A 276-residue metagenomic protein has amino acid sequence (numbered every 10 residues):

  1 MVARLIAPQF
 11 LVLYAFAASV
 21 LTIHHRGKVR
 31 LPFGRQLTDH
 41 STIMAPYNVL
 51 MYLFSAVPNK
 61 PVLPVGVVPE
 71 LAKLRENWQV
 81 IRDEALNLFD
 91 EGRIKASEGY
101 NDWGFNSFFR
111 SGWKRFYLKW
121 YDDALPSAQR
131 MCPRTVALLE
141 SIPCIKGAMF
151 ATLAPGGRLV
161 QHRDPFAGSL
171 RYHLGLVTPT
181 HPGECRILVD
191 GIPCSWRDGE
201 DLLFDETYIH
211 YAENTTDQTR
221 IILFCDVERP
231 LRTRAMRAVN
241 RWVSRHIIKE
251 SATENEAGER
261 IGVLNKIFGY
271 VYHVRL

Functional and structural regions predicted by a protein language model:
V2-R163, R220, R234-L276: Fe(II)/2-oxoglutarate oxygenase catalytic core
T152-A154, P165-P182: Short, conserved beta-strand element in jelly-roll/cupin
P155, I192, Y208: A generic "binding-loop/recognition-motif" signal
L159-H162, F204, H210-T216: Short beta-strand His + acidic residue motifs that chelate non-heme Fe in jelly-roll/DSBH and cupin folds
R171-L176, L203, Q218-R234: A short hydrophobic beta-strand segment most commonly corresponding to one strand of the jelly-roll/cupin
H181, D217-Q218: Short strand-connecting beta-turns/loops that link adjacent beta-strands
I187: Aromatic-lined ligand-binding clefts that engage carbohydrates, nucleic acids, or primary amines
D190-L203: Short acidic-glycine-tyrosine-enriched beta hairpin
